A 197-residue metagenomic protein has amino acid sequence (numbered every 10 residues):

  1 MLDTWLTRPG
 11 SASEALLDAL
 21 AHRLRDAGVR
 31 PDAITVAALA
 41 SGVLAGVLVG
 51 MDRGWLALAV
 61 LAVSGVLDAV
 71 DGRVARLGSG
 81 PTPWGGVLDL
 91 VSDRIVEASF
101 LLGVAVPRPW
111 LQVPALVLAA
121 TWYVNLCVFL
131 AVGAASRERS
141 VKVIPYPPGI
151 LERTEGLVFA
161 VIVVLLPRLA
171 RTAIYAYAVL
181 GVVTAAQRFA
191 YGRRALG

Functional and structural regions predicted by a protein language model:
M1-A21, L90-G197: A feature for the membrane-embedded catalytic helix bundles of lipid/isoprenoid biosynthetic enzymes
L6-G10, A27, I34: Short, N-terminal intrinsically disordered low-complexity segments that are rich in Pro/Gly and polar/charged residues
L16, A33-V36: General structural feature for long, well-ordered alpha-helical segments within catalytic domains of soluble enzymes
A21-P31: Membrane interfacial helix-start motif at the N-side
R25, R76, V164: Short polybasic/polar patches that bind polyanions
G28, L48-D52, V106-P107, L165-L166: Helix-loop junctions at the membrane-solvent interface of multi-pass transporters, primarily the C-terminal
T35-W84, L116-A120, A170-V182: Membrane-embedded alpha-helical segments that form the functional core of polytopic membrane enzymes, especially those
G86-L88: Membrane-interface alpha-helices at helix entry/exit sites of multi-pass transporters
